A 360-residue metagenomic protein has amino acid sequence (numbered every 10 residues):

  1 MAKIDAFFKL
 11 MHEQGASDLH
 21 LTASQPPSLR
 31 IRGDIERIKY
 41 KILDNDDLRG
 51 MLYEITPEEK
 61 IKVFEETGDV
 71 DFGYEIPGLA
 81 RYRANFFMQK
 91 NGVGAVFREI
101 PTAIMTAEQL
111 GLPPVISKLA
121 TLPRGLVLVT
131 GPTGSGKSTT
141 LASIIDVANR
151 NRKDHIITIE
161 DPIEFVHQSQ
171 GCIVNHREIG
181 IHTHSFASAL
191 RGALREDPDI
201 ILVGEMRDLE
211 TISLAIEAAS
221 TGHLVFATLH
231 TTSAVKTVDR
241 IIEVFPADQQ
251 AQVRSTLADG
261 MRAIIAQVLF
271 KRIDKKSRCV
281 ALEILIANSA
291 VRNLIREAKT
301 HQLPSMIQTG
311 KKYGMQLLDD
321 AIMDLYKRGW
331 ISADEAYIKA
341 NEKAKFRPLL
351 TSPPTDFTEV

Functional and structural regions predicted by a protein language model:
M1-V360: Short, flexible helix-loop junctions that flank or precede catalytic/ligand sites
